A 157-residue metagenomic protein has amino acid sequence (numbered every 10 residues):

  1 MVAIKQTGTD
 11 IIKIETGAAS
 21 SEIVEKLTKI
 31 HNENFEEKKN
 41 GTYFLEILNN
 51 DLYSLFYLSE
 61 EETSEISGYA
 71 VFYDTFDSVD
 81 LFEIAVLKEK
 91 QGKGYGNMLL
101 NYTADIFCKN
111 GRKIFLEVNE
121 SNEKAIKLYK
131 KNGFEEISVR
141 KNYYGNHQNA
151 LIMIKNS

Functional and structural regions predicted by a protein language model:
M1-G8, K155-S157: Acyl-donor-binding surface of acyltransferase catalytic domains
V2-I4, K130-V139: Conserved acetyl-CoA-binding loop of GNAT-fold acetyltransferases
T7-E89, N97-Y102, I106: Acetyl-CoA-dependent GNAT
D80, A85, F115-E117, I152: Conserved beta-strand segments that form the floor/walls of ligand-binding pockets within enzyme and binding domains
I84-N101, N119-K127, K131-N132: Conserved glycine-rich acetyl-CoA-binding loop
F107-E117: Conserved GNAT acetyl-CoA-binding A-motif
N119-E123, N142-S157: C-terminal "cap" of GNAT-fold acetyltransferases
